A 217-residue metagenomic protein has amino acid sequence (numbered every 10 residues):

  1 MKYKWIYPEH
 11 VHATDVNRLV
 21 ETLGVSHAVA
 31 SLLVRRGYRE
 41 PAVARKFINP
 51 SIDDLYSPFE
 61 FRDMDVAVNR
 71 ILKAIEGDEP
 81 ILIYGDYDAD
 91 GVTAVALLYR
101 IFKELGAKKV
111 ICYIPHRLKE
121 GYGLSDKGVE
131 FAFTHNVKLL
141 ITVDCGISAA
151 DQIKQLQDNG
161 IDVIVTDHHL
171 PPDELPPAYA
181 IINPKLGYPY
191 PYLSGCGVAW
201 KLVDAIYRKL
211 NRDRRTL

Functional and structural regions predicted by a protein language model:
M1-L217: Replace "Mg2+/Mn2+-dependent" with "divalent metal-dependent
